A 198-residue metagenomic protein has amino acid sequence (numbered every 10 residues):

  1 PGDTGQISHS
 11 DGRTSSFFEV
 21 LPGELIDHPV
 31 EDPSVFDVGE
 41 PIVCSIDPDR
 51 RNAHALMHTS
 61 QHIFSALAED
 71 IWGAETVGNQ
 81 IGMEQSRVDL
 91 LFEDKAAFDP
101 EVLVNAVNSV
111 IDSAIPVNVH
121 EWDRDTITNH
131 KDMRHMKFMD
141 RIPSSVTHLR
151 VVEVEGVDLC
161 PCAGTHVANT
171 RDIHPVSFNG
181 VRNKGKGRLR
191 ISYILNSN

Functional and structural regions predicted by a protein language model:
P1-N198: Active-/binding-site microenvironments in catalytic and ligand-binding cores
